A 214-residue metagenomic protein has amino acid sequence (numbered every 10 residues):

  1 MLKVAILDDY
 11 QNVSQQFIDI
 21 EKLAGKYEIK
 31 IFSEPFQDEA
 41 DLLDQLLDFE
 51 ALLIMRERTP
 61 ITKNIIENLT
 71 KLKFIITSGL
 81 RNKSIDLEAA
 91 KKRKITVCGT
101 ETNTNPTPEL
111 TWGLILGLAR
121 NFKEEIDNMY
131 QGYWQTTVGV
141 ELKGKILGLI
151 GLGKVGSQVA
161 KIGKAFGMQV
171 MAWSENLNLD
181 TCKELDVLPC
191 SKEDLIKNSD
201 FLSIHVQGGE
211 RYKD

Functional and structural regions predicted by a protein language model:
M1-C98, K197, S203: An N-terminal-biased, well-structured beta-alpha scaffold segment characteristic of Rossmann-like dinucleotide-binding
M1-K3, K145-G148, Q169: Residues that mark the start of a beta-strand
I20-E21, L43, E88, V138-V140 (+3 more regions): Short secondary-structure boundary/capping segments
F32-Q37, R56-R58, D127-Q135, K183-P189 (+1 more regions): Short gly/ser/thr-rich secondary-structure transition/capping motifs
L47, P60-K63, N176-D214: Rossmann-like adenosine-cofactor binding region
R93-I95, G99-I146, K161, A165 (+1 more regions): Phosphate-binding beta-alpha-beta segment of Rossmann-like dinucleotide-binding domains, i.e., the NAD(P)
L152-G153: Glycine-rich Rossmann-fold phosphate-binding loop(s) that bind the pyrophosphate of adenine dinucleotide cofactors
G156-S157: N-terminal Rossmann-fold NAD(P) dinucleotide-binding loop
